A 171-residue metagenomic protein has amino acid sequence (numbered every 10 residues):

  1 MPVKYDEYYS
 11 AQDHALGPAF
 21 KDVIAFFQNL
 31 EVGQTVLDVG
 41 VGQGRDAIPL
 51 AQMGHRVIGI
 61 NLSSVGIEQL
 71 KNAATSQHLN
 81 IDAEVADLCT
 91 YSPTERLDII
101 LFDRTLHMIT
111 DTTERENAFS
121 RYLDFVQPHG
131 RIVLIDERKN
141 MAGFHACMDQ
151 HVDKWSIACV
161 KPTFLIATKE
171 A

Functional and structural regions predicted by a protein language model:
M1-E31: Conserved class I S-adenosyl-L-methionine
Q43-M53: Conserved SAM-binding loop of SAM-dependent methyltransferases across substrates and taxa, primarily the Class I
R56-N61: Conserved SAM-binding motif I beta-strand of class I
S63-V65: Conserved SAM/SAH-binding beta-strand->alpha-helix loop
Q77-L88: Conserved SAM-binding strand-loop segment of SAM-dependent methyltransferases
S92-I100: A short acidic, Gly/Pro-enriched loop at the edge of an enzyme's catalytic core that lines a small-molecule cofactor
I109-R121: A short, conserved alpha-helix within the catalytic core of class I
H129-D136: Conserved beta-strand signature within the Rossmann-like core of class I S-adenosyl-L-methionine
